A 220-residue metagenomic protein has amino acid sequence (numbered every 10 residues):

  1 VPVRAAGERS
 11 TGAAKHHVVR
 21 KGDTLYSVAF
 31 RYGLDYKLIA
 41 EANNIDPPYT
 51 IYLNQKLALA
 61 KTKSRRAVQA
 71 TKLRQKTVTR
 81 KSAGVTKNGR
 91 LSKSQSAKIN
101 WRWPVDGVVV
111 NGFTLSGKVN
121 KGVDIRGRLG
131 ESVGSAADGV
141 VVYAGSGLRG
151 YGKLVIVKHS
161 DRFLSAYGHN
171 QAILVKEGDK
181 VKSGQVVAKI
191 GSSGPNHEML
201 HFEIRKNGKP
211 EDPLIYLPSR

Functional and structural regions predicted by a protein language model:
V1-I156, S160-F163, A172-V186, S192-H197 (+2 more regions): Extracytoplasmic low-complexity/disordered linkers and repeat tracts associated with LysM-containing
H201: Short, surface-exposed ligand- or partner-binding patches at beta-edge/loop junctions that are enriched in aromatics
I204: Short aromatic-centered micro-motifs
S219-R220: Short, solvent-exposed mixed-charge patches
